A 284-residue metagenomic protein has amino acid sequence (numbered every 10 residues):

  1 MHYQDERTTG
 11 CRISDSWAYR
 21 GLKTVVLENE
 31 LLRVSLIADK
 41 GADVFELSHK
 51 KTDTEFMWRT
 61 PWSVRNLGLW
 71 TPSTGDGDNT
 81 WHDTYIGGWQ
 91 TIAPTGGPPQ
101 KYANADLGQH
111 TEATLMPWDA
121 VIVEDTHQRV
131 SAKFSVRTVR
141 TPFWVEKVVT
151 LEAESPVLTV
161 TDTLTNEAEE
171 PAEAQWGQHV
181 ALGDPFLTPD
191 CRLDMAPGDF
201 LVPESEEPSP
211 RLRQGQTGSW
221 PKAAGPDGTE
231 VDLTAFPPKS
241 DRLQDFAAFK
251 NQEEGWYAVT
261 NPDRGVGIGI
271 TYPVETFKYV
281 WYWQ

Functional and structural regions predicted by a protein language model:
M1-T159, E170-E173, G177-Q284: Surface-exposed acidic/polar loop and edge beta-strand patches at domain peripheries
